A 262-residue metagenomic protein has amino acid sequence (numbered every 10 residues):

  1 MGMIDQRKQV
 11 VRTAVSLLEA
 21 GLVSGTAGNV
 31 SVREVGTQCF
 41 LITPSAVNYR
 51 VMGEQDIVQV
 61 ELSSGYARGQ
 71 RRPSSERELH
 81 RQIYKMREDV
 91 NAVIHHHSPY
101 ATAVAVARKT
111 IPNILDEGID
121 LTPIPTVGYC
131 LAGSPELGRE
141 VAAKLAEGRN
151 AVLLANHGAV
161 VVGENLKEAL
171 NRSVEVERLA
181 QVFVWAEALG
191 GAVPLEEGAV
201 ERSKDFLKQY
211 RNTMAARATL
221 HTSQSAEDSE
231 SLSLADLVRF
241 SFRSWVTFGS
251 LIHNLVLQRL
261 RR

Functional and structural regions predicted by a protein language model:
M1-R261: Glycine-rich flexible loops
